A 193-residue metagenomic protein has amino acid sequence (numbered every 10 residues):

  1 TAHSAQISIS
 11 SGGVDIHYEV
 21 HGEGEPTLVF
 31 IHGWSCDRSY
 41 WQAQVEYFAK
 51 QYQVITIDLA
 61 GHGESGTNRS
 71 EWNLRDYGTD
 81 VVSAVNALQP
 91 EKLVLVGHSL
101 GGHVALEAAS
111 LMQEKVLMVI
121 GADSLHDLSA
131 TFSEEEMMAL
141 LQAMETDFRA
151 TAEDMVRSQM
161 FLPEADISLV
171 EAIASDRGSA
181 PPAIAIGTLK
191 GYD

Functional and structural regions predicted by a protein language model:
A2-D15: N-terminal cap/lid segment of alpha/beta-hydrolase-fold proteins
V14-S70: Conserved HGGG/HGGXW glycine-rich cap/lid loop of the alpha/beta-hydrolase fold
Y40, D76, D80, I184: Charged catalytic carboxylate motif
Q42, V82, L106-S110: Short, hydrophobic alpha-helix immediately C-terminal to the catalytic nucleophile
Q53, P90-A130: Conserved hydrolase catalytic core segment
T56-V96, L100: Active-site loop/oxyanion-hole signature of alpha/beta-hydrolase fold enzymes
S129-E135, A143-D193: Conserved alpha/beta-hydrolase catalytic His-Asp/Glu region
